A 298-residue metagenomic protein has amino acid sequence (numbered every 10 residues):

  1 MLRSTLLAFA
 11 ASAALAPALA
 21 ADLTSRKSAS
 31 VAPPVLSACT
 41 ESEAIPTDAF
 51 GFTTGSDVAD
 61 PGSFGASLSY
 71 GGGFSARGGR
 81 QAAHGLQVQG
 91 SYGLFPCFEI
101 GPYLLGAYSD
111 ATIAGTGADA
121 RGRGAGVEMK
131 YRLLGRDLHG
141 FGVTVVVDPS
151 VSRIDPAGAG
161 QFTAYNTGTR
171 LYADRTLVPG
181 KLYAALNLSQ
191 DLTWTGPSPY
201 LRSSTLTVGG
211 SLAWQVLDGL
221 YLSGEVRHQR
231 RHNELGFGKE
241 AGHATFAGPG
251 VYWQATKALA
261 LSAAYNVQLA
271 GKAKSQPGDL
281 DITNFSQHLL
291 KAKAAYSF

Functional and structural regions predicted by a protein language model:
L2-L19: Gram-negative bacterial Sec-dependent N-terminal signal peptides
A20-F298: Transmembrane beta-barrel domains of Gram-negative outer membranes and organellar outer membranes
